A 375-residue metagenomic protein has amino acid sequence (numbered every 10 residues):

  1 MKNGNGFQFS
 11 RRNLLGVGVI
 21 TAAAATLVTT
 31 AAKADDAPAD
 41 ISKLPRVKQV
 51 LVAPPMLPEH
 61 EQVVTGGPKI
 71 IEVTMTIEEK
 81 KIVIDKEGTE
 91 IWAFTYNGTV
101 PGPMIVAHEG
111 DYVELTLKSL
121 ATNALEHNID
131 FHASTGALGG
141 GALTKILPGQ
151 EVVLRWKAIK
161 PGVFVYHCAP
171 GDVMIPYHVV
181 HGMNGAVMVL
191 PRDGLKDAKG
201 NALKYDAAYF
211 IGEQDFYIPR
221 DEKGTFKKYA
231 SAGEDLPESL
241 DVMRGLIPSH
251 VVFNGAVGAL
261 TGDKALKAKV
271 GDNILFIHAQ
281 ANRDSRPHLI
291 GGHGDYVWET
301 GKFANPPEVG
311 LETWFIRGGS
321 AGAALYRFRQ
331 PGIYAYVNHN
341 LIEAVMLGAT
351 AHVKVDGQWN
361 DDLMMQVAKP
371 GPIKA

Functional and structural regions predicted by a protein language model:
K2-A375: Copper-binding active sites and cupredoxin-like electron-transfer domains, recognizing His/Cys-rich ligand loops
